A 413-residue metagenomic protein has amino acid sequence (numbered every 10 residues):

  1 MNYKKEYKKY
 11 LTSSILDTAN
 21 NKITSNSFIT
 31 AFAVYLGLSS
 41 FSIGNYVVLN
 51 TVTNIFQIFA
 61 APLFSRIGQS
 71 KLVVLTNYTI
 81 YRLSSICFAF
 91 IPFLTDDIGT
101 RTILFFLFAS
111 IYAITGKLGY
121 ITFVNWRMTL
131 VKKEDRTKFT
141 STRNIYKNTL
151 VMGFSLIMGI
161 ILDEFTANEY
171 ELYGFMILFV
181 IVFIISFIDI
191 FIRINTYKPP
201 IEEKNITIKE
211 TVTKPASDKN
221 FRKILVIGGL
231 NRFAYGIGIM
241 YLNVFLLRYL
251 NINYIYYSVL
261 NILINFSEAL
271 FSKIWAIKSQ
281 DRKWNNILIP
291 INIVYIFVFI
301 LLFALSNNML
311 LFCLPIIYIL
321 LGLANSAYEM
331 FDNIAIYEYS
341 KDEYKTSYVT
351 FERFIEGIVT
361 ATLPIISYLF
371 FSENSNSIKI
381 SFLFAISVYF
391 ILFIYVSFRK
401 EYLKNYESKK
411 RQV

Functional and structural regions predicted by a protein language model:
M1-F64, K71-L75, Y81, I86-A89 (+3 more regions): Helix-loop boundary and gating motifs at the non-cytosolic
M1-K4, Y197-L230, V413: Juxtamembrane intracellular "pre-TM" segments in multi-pass secondary transporters
T30-Y35, P62, R66, A89-D96 (+2 more regions): Transmembrane alpha-helix termini and helix-breaking/packing motifs in multi-pass membrane transporters
Q57-L72, L162, F271-W284, F371: Helix-to-loop junctions at the C-terminal end of transmembrane segments in multipass secondary transporters
R66-R82, Y170, Q280-I293: Cytoplasmic membrane-interface "Motif A"-like loop-to-helix N-cap segments of 12-TM Major Facilitator Superfamily
T79-G99, I293-N308: C-terminal ends and interior cores of transmembrane alpha-helices in multi-pass membrane transporters/permeases
G116-V131, A327-K341: Intracellular juxtamembrane helix-capping segments at the cytosolic ends of symmetry-related transmembrane helices
N286-Y328: C-terminal transmembrane helical hairpin of 12-TM major facilitator-type secondary transporters
